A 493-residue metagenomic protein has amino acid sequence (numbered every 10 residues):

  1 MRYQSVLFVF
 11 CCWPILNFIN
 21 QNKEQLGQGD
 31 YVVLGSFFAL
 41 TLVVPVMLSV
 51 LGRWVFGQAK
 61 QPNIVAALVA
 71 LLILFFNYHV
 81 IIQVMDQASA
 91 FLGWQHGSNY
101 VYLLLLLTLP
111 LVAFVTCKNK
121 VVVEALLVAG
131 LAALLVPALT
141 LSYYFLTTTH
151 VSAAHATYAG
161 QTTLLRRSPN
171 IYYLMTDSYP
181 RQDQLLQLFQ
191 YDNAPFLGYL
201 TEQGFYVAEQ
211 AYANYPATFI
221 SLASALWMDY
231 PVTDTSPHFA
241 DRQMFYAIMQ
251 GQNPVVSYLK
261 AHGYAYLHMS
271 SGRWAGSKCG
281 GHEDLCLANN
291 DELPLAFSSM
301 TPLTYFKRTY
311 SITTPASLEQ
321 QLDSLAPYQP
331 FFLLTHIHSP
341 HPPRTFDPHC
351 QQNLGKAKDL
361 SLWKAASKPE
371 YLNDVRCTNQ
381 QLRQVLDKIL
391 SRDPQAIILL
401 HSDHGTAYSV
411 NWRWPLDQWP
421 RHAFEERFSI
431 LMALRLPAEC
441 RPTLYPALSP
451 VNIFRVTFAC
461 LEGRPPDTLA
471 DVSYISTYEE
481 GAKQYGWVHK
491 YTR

Functional and structural regions predicted by a protein language model:
Y3-R493: Catalytic domains that recognize anionic headgroups
